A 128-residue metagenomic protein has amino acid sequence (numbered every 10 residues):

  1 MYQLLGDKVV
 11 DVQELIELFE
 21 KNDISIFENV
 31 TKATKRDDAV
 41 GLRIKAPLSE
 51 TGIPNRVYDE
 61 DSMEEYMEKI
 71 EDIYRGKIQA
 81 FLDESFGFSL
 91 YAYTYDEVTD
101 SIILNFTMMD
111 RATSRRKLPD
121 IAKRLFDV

Functional and structural regions predicted by a protein language model:
M1-K32: N-proximal, solvent-exposed amphipathic alpha-helical segments enriched in charged/polar residues
G6, V10, D61, E65 (+3 more regions): Alpha-helix boundary/N-cap detector
I26-I44: Short edge beta-strands and adjacent turn/loop segments
K45-S49, T107-M109: Solvent-exposed residues in well-ordered beta-strands and their adjoining turns, especially edge/terminal strands
S49-Y58, T113-L118: Short, cysteine-centered beta-strand-loop-beta hairpins and adjacent loop/turn segments enriched in charged/polar
G52-S85: Acidic, aromatic-enriched beta-alpha/helix-loop junctions
E84-V128: Amphipathic alpha-helical binding modules
